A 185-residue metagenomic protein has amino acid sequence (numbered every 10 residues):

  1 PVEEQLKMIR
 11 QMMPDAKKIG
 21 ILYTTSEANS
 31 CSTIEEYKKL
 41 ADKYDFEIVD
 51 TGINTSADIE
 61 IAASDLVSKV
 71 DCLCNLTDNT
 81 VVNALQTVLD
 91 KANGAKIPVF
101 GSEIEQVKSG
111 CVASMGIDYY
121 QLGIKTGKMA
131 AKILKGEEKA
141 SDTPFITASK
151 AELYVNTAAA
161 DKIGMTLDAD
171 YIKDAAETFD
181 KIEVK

Functional and structural regions predicted by a protein language model:
P1-D42, P144-A160: An alpha-beta-alpha
P1-K17, I117-E138: Hydrophobic alpha-helical segments within soluble ligand-binding/sensing domains
P1-V2, Y23-T33, D50-I59, N79 (+3 more regions): Hinge/beta->alpha junction and helix N-cap segments in small-molecule ligand-binding domains
I19-L22, V70-V82, V99-S102: Periplasmic-binding protein-like
K38-S56: Short beta-strand elements in bilobed, periplasmic/extracellular small-molecule ligand-binding domains
E60-D71: Short, well-structured alpha-helical segments in soluble
V88-G110: Venus flytrap/periplasmic-binding-protein-like
K132-K185: Hinge/cleft segment of the Venus flytrap/periplasmic-binding protein
